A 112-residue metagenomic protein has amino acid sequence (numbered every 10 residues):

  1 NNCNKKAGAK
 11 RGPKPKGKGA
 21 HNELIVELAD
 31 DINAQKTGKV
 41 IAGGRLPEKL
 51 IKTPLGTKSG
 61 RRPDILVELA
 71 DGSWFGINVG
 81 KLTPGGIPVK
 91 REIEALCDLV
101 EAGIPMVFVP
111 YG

Functional and structural regions predicted by a protein language model:
N1-G112: Catalytic toxin/effector domains delivered as secreted proteins or via bacterial secretion systems
